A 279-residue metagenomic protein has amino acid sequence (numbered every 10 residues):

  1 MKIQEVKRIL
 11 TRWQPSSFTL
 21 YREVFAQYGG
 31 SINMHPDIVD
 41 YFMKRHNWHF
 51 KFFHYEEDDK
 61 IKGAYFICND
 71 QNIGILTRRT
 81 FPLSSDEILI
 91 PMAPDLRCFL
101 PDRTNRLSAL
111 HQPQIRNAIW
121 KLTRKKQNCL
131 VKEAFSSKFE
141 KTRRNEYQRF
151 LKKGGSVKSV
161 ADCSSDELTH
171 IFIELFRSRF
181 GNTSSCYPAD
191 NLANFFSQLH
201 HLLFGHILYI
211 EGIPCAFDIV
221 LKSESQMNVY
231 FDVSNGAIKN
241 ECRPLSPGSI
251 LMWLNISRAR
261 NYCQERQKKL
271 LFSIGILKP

Functional and structural regions predicted by a protein language model:
K2-D59, F66-N72, E133-R243: A conserved beta-strand-loop-helix scaffold within acyl/acetyltransferase catalytic domains
K60-K62, I67-V160: Acyl-donor-binding surface of acyltransferase catalytic domains
P82, S185-P188, A259-C263: Short, surface-exposed, polar/charged, turn-prone segments marking secondary-structure boundaries
P94-R97, P244-A259: Conserved acetyl-CoA-binding loop-helix of GNAT-fold acetyltransferases
C98, A259-I276: Conserved GNAT acetyl-CoA-binding A-motif
N145, E167, P247-I250, L254 (+1 more regions): Generic recognition of stable, solvent-exposed alpha-helical segments in well-folded globular domains
K222-S223, N255-C263: Short regulatory "switch" loops immediately downstream of catalytic or recognition motifs within protein catalytic
